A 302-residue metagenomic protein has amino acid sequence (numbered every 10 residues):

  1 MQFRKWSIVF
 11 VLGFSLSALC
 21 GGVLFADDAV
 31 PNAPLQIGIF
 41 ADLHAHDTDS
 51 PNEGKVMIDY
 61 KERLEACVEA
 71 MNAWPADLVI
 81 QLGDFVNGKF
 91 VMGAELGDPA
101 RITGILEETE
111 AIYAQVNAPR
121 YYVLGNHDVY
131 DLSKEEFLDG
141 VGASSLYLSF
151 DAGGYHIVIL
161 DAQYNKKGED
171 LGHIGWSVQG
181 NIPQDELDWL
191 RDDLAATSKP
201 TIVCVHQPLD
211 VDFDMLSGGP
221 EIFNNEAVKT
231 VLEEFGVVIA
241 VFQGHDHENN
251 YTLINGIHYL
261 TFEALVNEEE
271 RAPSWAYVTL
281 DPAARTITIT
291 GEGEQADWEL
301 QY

Functional and structural regions predicted by a protein language model:
M1-F10: Bacterial N-terminal signal peptides that target proteins for export
V9-G21: Bacterial N-terminal signal peptides
F25-I102: N-terminal active-site segment of His-dependent metallophosphoesterases
I37, V79, I157, T201-I202: Hydrophobic beta-strand anchors of alpha/beta hydrolase catalytic cores
D42, G83-D84, G125-N126, H206 (+1 more regions): Active-site glycine-centered loops adjacent to acidic/histidine catalytic or metal-binding residues that shape
Q81, L194-F213: Short acidic, glycine-rich surface-loop motifs adjacent to enzyme active sites
E95-A196, A227-V238, E248, T252-G291 (+1 more regions): Extended active-site neighborhood of metal-dependent phosphoesterases/phosphodiesterases
V203-L209, I239-N249: Histidine-centered catalytic micro-motifs
